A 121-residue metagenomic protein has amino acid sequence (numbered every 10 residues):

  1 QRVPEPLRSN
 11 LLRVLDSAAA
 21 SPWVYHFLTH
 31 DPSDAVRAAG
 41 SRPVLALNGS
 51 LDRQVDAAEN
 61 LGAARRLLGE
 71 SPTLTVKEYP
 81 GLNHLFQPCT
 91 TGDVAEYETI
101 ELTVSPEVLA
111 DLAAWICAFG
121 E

Functional and structural regions predicted by a protein language model:
Q1-A38: Accessory cap/linker subdomain of secreted extracellular hydrolases
V24-L28, D56, T103-V108: Soluble or luminal CAZymes and related metallo-dependent hydrolases
A39, A46-D52: Short beta-strand/loop motif that positions the catalytic acidic residue of the alpha/beta-hydrolase fold
G40-V44, S71-T75: Loop/turn elements at helix/coil->beta-strand transitions in domains of secreted/extracellular proteins
S41, R65-G69, A113, C117-E121: Sec-exported extracytoplasmic/periplasmic mature domains
R53-G62: Conserved alpha/beta-hydrolase "acid-adjacent" motif
G62-R65, A95: Glycine-rich, phosphate-binding/catalytic loops in enzymes
T75-E121: Catalytic active-site module of serine/aspartate enzymes centered on a nucleophile-bearing elbow/loop
